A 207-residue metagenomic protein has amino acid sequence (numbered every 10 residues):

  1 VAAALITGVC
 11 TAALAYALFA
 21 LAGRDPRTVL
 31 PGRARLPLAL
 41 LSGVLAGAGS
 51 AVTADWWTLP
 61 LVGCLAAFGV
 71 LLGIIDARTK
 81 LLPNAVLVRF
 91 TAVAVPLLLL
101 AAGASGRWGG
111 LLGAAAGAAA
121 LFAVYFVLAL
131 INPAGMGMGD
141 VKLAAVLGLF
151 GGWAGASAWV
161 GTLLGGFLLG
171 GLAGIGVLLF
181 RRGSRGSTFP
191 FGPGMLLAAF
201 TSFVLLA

Functional and structural regions predicted by a protein language model:
V1-A207: A membrane-topology feature that recognizes alpha-helical transmembrane segments and their immediate juxtamembrane
